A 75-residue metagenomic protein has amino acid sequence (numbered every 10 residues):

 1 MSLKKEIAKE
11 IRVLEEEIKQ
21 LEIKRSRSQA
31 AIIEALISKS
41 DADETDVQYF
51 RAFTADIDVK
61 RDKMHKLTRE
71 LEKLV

Functional and structural regions predicted by a protein language model:
M1-I23, F50-A55: Short, charge/polar-rich alpha-helical segments
K4, S26-A30, M64: Short amphipathic alpha-helical segments that mediate assembly, nucleic-acid/protein binding, or membrane association
R12, E34-A35, K39, D56-V59: Short intrinsically disordered, low-complexity segments
K19-R51: Short E/K-rich amphipathic alpha-helical oligomerization segments
E34, R61-V75: Long amphipathic alpha-helical coiled-coil segments
Q48, A52-A55, V59-D62, K66: Alpha-helical oligomerization interfaces
